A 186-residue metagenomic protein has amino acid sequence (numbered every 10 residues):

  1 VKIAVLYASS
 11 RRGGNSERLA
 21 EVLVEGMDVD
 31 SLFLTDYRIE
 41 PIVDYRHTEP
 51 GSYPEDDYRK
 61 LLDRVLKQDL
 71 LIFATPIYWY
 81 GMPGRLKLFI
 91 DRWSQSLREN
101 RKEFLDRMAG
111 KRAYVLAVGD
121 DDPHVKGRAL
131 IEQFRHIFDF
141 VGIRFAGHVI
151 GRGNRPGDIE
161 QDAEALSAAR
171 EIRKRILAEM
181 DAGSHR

Functional and structural regions predicted by a protein language model:
V1-E103, A163-R186: N-terminal beta1-alpha1-beta2 submodule of the flavodoxin-like/Rossmannoid cofactor-binding fold
V5, P54, L116-D120, R155: A short, mixed-charge helix-start or loop-turn motif at secondary-structure junctions
S10-G13, I77-Y80, D120-H124, N154-G157: Short histidine/acidic/glycine/proline-rich micro-motifs that form metal- and phosphate-coordinating active-site loops
E40-V43, G153-I159: A short acidic, helix-capping loop that chelates divalent metal ions and anchors anionic groups
E103-A146: Short, glycine-/small-residue-rich phosphate/pyrophosphate-handling segment
V125-G127, D158-A163: Short, solvent-exposed loop/turn segments at secondary-structure boundaries
G147-R152: Beta-strand-loop-alpha "switch" segments that mediate conformational coupling across diverse proteins
